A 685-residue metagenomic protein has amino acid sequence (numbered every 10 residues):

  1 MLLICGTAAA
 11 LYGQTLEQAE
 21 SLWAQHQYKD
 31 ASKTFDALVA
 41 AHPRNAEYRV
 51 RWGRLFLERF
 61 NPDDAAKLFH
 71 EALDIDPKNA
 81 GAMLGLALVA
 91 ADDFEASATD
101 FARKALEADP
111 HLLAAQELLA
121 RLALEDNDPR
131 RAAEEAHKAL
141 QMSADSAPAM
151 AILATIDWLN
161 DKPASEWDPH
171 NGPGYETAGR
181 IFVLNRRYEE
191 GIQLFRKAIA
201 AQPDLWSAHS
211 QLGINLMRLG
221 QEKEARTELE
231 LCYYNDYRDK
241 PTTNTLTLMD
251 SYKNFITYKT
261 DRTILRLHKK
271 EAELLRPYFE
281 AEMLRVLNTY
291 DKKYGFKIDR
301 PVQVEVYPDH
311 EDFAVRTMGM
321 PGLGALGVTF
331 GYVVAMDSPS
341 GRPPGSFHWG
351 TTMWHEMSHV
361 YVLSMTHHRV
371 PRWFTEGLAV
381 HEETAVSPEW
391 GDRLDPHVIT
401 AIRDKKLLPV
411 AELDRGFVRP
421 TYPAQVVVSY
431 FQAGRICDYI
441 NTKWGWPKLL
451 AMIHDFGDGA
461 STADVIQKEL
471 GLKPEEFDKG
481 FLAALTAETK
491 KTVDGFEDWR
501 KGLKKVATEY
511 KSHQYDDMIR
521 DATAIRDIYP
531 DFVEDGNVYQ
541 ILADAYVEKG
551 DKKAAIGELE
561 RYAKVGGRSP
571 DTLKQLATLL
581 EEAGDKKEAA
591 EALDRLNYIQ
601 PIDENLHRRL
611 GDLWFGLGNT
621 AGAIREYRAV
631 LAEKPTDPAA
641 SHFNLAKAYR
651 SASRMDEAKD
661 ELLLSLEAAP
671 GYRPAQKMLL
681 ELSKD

Functional and structural regions predicted by a protein language model:
Q25-K33, E58-E71, A90-K104, D126-K138 (+9 more regions): Structural signature of tandem alpha-helical TPR/SEL1-like repeats, specifically the intra-repeat loop/turn
A37-A40, H70-D74, K104-E107, H137-Q141 (+9 more regions): Conserved structural position within tetratricopeptide repeats
P43, P77, P110, A144 (+8 more regions): Short coil turns that delineate tetratricopeptide repeat
E47, G81, A114, P148 (+9 more regions): Start-of-helix register in tetratricopeptide repeats
K67, E134, Q141, F255-R372 (+5 more regions): Juxtacatalytic substrate-recognition/specificity segment
K197, E224, E228-C232, A424-V428 (+8 more regions): Beta/coil-rich, acidic/histidine-enriched accessory regions frequently appended to metallopeptidases
